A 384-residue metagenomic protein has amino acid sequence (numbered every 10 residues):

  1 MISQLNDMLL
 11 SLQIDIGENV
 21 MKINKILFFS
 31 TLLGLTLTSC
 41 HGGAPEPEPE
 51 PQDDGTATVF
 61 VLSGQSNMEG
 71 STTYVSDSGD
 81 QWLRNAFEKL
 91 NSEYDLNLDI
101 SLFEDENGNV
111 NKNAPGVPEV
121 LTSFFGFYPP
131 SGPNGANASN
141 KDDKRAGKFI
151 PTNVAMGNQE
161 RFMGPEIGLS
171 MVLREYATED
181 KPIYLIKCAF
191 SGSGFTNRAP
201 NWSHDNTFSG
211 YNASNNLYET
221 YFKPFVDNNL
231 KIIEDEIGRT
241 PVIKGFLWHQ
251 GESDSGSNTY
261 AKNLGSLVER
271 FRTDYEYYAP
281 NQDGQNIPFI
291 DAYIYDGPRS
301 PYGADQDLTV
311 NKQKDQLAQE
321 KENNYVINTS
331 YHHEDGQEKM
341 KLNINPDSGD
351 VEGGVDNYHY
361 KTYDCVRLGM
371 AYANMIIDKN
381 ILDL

Functional and structural regions predicted by a protein language model:
M1-V20: Short, Lys/Arg-enriched N-terminal segments with co-localized hydrophobic residues within the first ~10-30 amino acids
I2, L10, F29-S30, T38 (+1 more regions): Intrinsically disordered, low-complexity segments enriched in Ser/Pro/Gly/Ala and basic residues
L12-Q13, S30, L37, T73 (+1 more regions): A ubiquitous, low-specificity "background" feature that marks scattered single residues across proteins without
N19-F28: Bacterial N-terminal signal peptides that target proteins for export
S30-G55, L384: Bacterial Sec-dependent N-terminal signal peptides
E48-L384: Cell-envelope and extracellular/periplasmic
